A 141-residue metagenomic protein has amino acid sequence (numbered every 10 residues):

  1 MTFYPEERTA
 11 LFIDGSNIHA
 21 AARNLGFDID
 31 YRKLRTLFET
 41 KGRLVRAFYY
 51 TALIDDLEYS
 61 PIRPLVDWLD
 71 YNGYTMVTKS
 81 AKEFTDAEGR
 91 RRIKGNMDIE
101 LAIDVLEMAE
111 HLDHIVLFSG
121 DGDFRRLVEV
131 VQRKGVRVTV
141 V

Functional and structural regions predicted by a protein language model:
M1-M97, G122, R137: Domain-level signal for Mg2+-assisted phosphodiester chemistry and nucleotide/NA-binding surfaces in nucleic-acid
E100-H111: Acidic, metal-associated active-site segment
E110-V141: Active-site histidine-anchored catalytic micro-motif
